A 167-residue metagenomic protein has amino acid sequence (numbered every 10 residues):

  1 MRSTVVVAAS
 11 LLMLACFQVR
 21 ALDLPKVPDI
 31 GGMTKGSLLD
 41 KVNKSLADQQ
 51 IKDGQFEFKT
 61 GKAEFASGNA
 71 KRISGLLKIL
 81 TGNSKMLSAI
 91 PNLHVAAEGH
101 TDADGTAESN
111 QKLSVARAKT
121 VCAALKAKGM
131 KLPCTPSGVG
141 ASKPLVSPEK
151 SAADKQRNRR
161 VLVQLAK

Functional and structural regions predicted by a protein language model:
M1-V7: Bacterial N-terminal signal peptides that target proteins for export
V6, T34, L38, Q50 (+4 more regions): Short, functionally important structural connectors and interaction interfaces within domains
V7-M13: Hydrophobic alpha-helical targeting segments used for export or membrane insertion
C16-Q18: N-terminal signal peptide c-region/cleavage motif recognized by signal peptidases
A21-H94: Periplasmic peptidoglycan-binding/tethering modules of Gram-negative envelope proteins
A70, L93, E98-K167: Periplasmic OmpA-like peptidoglycan-binding domain that tethers envelope proteins to the cell wall
